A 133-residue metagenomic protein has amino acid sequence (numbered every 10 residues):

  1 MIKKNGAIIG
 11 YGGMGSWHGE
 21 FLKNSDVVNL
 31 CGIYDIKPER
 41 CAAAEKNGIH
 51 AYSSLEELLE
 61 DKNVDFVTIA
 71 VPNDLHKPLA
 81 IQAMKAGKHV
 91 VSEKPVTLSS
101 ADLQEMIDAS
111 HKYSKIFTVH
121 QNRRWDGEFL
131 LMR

Functional and structural regions predicted by a protein language model:
M1-N47: N-terminal Rossmann-like dinucleotide-binding module
H18, A51-A109: Beta-loop-alpha module in the N-terminal Rossmann-like domain of NAD(P)-dependent dehydrogenases, especially those
E20, E56, L130-R133: Active-site phosphate/pyrophosphate- and oxyanion-stabilizing loops and adjacent acidic/basic residues in soluble
S25, D61-K62, D126: Acidic-histidine catalytic/liganding microenvironments
D26-V27, A86, H111-K115: Short helix-capping segments at alpha-helix termini
N29-G32, D65-F66, I116: Short, Asp-centered acidic motifs that coordinate Mg2+ and/or phosphate in catalytic or ligand-binding sites
T97-R133: A contiguous active-site-proximal alpha/beta segment in oxidoreductase catalytic domains
